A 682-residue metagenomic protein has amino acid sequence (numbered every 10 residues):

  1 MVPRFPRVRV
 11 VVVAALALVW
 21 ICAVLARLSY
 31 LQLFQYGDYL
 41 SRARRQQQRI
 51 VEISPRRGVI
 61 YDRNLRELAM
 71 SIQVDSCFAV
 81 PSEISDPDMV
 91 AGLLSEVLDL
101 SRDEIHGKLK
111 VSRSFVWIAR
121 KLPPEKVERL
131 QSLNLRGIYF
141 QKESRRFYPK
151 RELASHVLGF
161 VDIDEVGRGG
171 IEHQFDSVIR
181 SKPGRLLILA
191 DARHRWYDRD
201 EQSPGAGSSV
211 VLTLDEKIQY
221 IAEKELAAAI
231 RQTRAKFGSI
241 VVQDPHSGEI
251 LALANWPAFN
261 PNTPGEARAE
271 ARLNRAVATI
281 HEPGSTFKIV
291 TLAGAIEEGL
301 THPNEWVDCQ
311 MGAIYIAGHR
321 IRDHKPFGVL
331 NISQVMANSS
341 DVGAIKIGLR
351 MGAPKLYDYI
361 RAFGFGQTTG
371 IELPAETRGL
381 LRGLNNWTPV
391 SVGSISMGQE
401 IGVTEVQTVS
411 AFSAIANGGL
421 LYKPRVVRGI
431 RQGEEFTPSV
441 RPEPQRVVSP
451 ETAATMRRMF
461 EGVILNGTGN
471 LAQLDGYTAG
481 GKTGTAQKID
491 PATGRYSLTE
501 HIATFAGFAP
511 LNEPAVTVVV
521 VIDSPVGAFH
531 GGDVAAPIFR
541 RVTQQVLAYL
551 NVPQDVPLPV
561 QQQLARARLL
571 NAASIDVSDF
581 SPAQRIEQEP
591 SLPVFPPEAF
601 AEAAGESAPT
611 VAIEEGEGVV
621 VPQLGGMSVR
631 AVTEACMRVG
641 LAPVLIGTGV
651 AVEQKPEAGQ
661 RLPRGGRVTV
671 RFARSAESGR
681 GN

Functional and structural regions predicted by a protein language model:
M1-P264, I280, G352-G366, A375 (+9 more regions): Periplasmic/cell-envelope proteins involved in peptidoglycan metabolism and beta-lactam response
R56-G58, S155, T504, P514-V516 (+1 more regions): Change "...and in nucleic-acid phosphodiester-cleaving endonucleases..." to "...and in nucleic-acid processing enzymes
A69, A190-E201, L214, I240-S285 (+1 more regions): Beta-lactam-recognizing serine transpeptidase/beta-lactamase-like catalytic domain environment
P124-V127, G159-I163, P261, D323-V329 (+2 more regions): Short, structured secondary-structure boundary patches
A154-H156, E249, I289-V290, V409 (+4 more regions): Short, solvent-exposed alpha-helical surface patches in non-cytosolic proteins
G476, V520, R541-N682: Ligand-recognition elements built from short beta-strands and adjacent flexible loops
